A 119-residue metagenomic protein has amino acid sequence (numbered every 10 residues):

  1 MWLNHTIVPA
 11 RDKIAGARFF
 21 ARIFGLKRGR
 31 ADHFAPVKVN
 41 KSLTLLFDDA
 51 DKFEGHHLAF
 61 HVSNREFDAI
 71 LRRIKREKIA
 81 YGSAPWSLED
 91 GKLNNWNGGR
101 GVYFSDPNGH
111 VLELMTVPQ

Functional and structural regions predicted by a protein language model:
M1-N4: Extreme N-terminal starter segment of soluble prokaryotic enzymes
T6, L58: Hydrophobic adenine-recognition pocket in adenosine-nucleotide-binding enzymes
I7-D51: Core segments of cupin and vicinal oxygen chelate
K13, F60-V111, Q119: Vicinal oxygen chelate
K41, H56, G98: Exposed loop/turn and edge beta-strand positions of beta-sandwich/beta-sheet ligand-binding modules
S42-T44, K52-F53, S63-D68: Short, charged/polar surface micro-motifs in flexible loops or helix N-caps
L46, F53-H56, Q119: A short local loop/turn or secondary-structure capping micro-motif enriched for an aromatic residue
